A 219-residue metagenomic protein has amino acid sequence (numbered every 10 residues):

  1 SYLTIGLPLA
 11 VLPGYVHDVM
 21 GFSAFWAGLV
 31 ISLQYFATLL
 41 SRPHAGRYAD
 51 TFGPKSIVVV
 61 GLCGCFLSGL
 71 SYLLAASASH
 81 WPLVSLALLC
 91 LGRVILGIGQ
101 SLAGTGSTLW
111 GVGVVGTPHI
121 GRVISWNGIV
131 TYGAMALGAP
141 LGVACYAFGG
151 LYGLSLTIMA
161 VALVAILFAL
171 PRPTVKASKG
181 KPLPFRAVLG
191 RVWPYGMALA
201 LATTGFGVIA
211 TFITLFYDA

Functional and structural regions predicted by a protein language model:
S1-I31, Y35, G207-F216: Helix-loop boundary and gating motifs at the non-cytosolic
Y35-P43, M135-A136: Residue-level signature of mid-helix packing/kink "hotspots" within the transmembrane helices of 12-pass Major
S41-G53, Y146: Helix-to-loop junctions at the C-terminal end of transmembrane segments in multipass secondary transporters
C63-P82: C-terminal ends and interior cores of transmembrane alpha-helices in multi-pass membrane transporters/permeases
G92-V130: Cytoplasmic helix-loop-helix junction between adjacent transmembrane helices in 12-TM secondary transporters
M159-A177: C-terminal membrane-cytosol helix-exit motif in multi-pass small-molecule transporters
R172-L199: Juxtamembrane intracellular "pre-TM" segments in multi-pass secondary transporters
